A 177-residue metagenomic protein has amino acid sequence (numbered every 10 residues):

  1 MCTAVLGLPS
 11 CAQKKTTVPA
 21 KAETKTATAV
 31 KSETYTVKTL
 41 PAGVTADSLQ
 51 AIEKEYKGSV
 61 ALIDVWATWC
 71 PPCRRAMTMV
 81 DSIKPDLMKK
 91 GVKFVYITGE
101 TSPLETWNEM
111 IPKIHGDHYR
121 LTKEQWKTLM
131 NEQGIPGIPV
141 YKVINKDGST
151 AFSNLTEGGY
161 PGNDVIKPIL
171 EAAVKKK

Functional and structural regions predicted by a protein language model:
M1-A42, K176-K177: N-terminal targeting signals for export/organelle localization
T36, P85-W126, I135: Conserved segment of the thioredoxin-like fold in thiol-based oxidoreductases
L40-A61: A short beta-strand-turn-helix
E53-E55, E109-K113, D117, A151-L155 (+1 more regions): Alpha-helical subdomain
S59-A61, V65-W69, P103, G137: Short pre-active-site segment immediately N-terminal to redox-active cysteine/selenocysteine motifs in thiol-based
S59-V60, M77-T98, P168: Conserved helix-turn-beta segment immediately C-terminal to the redox Cys motif in thioredoxin-like folds
V65-S82: Conserved redox-active cysteine motifs that mediate thiol-disulfide chemistry, especially di-cysteine Cys-X(1-2)-Cys
E124-I169: Thiol/disulfide oxidoreductase modules built on the thioredoxin-like
